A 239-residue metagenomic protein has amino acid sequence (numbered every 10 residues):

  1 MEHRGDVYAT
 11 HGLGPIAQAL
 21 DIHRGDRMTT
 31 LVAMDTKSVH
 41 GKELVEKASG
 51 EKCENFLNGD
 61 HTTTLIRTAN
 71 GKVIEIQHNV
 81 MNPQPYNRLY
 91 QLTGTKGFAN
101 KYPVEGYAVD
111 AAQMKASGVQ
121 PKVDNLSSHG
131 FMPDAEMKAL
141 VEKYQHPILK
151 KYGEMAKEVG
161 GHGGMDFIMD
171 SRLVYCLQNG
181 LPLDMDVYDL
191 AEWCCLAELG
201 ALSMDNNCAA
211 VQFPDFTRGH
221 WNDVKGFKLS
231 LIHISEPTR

Functional and structural regions predicted by a protein language model:
M1-N87, Q91, Y188: Rossmann-like dinucleotide-binding domain that binds NAD(P)(H)
T36-V39, E51-C53, H61-L65, G161 (+3 more regions): Catalytic cores of eukaryotic secretory-pathway lumenal/extracellular enzymes that build and remodel glycoconjugates
K42-E46, R88-L89, P103-E105, D223-F227: Short aromatic-enriched loop/helix-cap "lid" or pocket-rim segments at secondary-structure transitions that line
K52-G59, A69-M165, D186: NAD(P)-dinucleotide binding in Rossmann-like oxidoreductases
E154, E158, C176-W193: Glycine- and charged-residue-rich phosphate/anionic-cofactor binding loop of Rossmann-like
M169-N179, L196-S203: Solvent-exposed, amphipathic alpha-helical segments
D186-N222: A contiguous, mid-protein "functional segment" used to position or interact with cofactors/ions or partner subunits
S230-T238: Residue-level detector of conserved catalytic or cofactor/ligand-binding positions in enzyme active sites
